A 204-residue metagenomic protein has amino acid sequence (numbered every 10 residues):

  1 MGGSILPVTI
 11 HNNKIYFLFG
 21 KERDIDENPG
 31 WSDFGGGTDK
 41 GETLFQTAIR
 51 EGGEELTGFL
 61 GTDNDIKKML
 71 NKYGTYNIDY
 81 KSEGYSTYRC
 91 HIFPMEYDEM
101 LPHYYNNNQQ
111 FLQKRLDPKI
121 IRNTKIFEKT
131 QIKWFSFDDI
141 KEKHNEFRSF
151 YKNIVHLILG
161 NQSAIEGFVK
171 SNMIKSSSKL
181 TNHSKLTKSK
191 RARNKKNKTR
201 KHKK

Functional and structural regions predicted by a protein language model:
M1-F34, H91: N-terminal strand-loop-strand
H11-N12, Y80-S86: Short, ordered beta-strand-loop transition motifs
I25-G30, G84, C90, M100-T181 (+2 more regions): Nudix hydrolase/Nudix homology domain
D33-Y73: The catalytic Nudix box helix
T38, M95, F137-I140: Hydrophobic pocket-lining residues within nucleotide cofactor-binding pockets
K72-S82: Short amphipathic beta-strand and strand-loop transition segments with alternating hydrophobic
